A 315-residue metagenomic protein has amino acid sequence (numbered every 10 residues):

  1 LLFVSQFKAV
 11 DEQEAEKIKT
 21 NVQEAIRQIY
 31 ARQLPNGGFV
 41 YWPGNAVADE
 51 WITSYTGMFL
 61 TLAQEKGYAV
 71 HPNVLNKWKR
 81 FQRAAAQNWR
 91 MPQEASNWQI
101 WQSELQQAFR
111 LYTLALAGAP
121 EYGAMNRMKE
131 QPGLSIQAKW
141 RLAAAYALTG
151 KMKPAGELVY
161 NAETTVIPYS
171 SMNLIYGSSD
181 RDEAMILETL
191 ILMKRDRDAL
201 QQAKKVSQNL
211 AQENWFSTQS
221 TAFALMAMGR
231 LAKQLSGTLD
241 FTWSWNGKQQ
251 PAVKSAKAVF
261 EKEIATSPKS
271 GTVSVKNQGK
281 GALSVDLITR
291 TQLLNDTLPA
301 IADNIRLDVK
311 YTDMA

Functional and structural regions predicted by a protein language model:
L1-W101, Q107-A108, Y112, Y122-N126 (+2 more regions): Extended, solvent-exposed functional surface patches
S96-W101, L105-A315: Long, domain-scale non-catalytic interaction/scaffolding regions in large secretory-pathway and trafficking proteins
